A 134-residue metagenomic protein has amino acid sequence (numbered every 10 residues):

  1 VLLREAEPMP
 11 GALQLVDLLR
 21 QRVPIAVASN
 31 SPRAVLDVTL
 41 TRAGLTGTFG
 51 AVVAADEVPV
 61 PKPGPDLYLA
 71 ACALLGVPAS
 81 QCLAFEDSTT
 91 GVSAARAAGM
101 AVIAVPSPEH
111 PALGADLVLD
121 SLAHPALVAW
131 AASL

Functional and structural regions predicted by a protein language model:
V1-V27, S31-D37, P65: Short, acidic loop-to-helix structural element flanking the phosphoryl-transfer center in phosphate-processing enzymes
R33-L134: Asp-based, Mg2+/Mn2+-dependent phosphohydrolase catalytic module
